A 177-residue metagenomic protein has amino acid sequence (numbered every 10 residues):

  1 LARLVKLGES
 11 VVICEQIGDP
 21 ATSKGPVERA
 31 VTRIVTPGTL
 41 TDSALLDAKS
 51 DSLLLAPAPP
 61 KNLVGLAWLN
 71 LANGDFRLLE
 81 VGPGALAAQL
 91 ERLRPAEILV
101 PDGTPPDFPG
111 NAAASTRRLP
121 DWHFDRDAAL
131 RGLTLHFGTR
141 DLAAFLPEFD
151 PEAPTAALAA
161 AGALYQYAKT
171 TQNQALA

Functional and structural regions predicted by a protein language model:
L1-A177: Charged catalytic and DNA/RNA-contacting regions of genome-maintenance and nucleic-acid-processing enzymes
